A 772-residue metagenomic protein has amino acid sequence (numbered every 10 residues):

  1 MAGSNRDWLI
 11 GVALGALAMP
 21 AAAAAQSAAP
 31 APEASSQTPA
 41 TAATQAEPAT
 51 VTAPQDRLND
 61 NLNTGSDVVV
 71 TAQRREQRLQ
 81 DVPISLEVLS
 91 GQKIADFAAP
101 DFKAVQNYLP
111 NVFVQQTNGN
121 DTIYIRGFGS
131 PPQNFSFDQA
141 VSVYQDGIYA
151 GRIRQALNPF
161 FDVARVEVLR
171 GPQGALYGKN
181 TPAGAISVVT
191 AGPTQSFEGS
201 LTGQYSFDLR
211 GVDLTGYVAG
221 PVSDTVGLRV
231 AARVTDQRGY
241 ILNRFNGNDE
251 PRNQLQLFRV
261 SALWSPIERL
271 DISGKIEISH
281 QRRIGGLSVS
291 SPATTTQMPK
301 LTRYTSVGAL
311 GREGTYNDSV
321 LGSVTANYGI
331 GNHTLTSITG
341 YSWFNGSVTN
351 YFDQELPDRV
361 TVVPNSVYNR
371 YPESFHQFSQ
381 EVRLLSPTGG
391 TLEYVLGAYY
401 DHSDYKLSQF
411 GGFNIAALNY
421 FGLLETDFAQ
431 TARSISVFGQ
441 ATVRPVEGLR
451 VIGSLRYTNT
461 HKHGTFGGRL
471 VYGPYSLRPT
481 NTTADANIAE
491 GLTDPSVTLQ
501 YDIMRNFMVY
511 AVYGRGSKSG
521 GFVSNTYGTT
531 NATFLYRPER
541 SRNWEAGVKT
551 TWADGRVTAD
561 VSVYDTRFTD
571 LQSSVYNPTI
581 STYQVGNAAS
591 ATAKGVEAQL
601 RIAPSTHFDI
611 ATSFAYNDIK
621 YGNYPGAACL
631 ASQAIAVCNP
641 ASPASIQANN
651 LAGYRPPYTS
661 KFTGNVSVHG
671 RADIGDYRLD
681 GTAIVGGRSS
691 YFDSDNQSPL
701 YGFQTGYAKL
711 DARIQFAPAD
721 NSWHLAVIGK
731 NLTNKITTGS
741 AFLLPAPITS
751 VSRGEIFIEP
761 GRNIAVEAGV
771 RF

Functional and structural regions predicted by a protein language model:
A2-F97, K103-Y108, A219, E268 (+2 more regions): N-terminal Sec signal peptide and the immediately downstream disordered periplasmic leader that contains the TonB box
P54-S196, A546: Acidic, small-polar-rich N-terminal luminal/periplasmic segments of exported/outer-membrane proteins
D138-A140, R152, F161-R170, A175-F258 (+5 more regions): Outer-membrane beta-barrel translocator/receptor signature
G247, R252-Y394, D401-S403, T558-D560: Outer-membrane beta-barrel domain signature, strongest for Gram-negative TonB-dependent receptors and also present
L263-I267, L384-P387, Y399, F428-T566 (+1 more regions): Structural signature of Gram-negative outer-membrane beta-barrels, strongest in the C-terminal barrel of TonB-dependent
S323-F352, D502, M508-K518, L535-A603 (+3 more regions): Membrane-embedded beta-barrel scaffold of Gram-negative outer-membrane proteins
Y394-V395, V451, D565-R567, G586-D695 (+1 more regions): Gram-negative outer-membrane beta-barrel transporters
G686-N696, F716-F772: C-terminal beta-signal and adjacent terminal beta-strands/loops of Gram-negative outer-membrane beta-barrel proteins
